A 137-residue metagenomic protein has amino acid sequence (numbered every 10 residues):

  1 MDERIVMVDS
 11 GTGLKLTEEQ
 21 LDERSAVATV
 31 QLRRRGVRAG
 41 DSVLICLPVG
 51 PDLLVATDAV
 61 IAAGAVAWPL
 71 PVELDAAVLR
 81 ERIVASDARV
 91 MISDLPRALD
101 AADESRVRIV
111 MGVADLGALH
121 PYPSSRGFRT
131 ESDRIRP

Functional and structural regions predicted by a protein language model:
E3, S124-P137: Conserved pre-ATP/AMP-binding loop-to-beta segment of ANL
V6-G50, L54, D58, D75-R80: Conserved AMP-binding/adenylate-forming core of the ANL superfamily
L47, L70-P71, S93-D94, V107-A118: Short beta-strand elements of ligand-binding domains
P51, A67, L74, S132-I135: Catalytic cores of nucleotide-enabled group-transfer and carboxylate-activating enzymes in metabolic and assembly-line
T57, V72-D103, Y122-P123, F128: Conserved ATP-dependent adenylate/AMP-binding module captured primarily in the ANL superfamily
I61: Anion (oxyanion) recognition and catalysis
G64: Structured binding elements
